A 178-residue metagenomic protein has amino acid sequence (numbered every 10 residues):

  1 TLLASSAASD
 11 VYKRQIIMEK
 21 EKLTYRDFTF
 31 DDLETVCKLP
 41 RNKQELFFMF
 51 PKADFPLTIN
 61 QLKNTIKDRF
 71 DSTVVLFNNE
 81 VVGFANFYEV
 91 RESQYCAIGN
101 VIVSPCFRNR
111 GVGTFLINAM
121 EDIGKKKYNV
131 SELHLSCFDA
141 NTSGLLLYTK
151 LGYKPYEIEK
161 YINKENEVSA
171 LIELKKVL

Functional and structural regions predicted by a protein language model:
T1-Q15: Single conserved hydrophobic/aromatic residue that forms the stacking wall/gate of nucleotide- or nucleobase-binding
S6, R69-F70, V82, S93 (+4 more regions): Short coil/loop residues immediately preceding or within conserved phosphate-binding loops of NTP-utilizing enzyme
K13-D31, K176-L178: Conserved N-terminal entry element of GNAT/NAT acetyltransferase domains
D27-R108, I117-A119, I123, V177: Acetyl-CoA-dependent GNAT
N100, S104-N118, F138-L146, K150: Conserved glycine-rich acetyl-CoA-binding loop
F115-E132, K154: Conserved acyl-CoA
S131-H134, F138-L146, K150-L178: C-terminal "cap" of GNAT-fold acetyltransferases
